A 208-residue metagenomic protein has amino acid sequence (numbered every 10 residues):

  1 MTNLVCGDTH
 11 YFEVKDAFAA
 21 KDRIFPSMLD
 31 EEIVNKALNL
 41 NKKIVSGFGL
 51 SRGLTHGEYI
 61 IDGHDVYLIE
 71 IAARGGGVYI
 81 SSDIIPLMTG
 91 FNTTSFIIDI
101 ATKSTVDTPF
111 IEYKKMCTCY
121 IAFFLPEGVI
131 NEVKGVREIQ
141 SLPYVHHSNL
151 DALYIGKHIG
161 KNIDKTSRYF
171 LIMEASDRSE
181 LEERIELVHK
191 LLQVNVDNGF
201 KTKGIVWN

Functional and structural regions predicted by a protein language model:
M1-P26, N35-H56, I60-Y67, A72-S81 (+1 more regions): Phosphate-binding core of ATP-grasp and ATP-grasp-like enzymes
R23, S27, E31-N39, S179 (+2 more regions): Active-site nucleotide/adenylate-binding loops and adjacent lid/helix of ATP-dependent enzymes
I24, I84, L171: Short, flexible active-site loop motifs that bind/organize anionic cofactors or intermediates
K36-N39, T89-F96, M116: Generic recognition of short, well-ordered alpha-helical interface segments
G47, M88, I100-A101: Alpha-helical structural context
R74-F96: ATP-dependent carboxylate-activation loops
I98-N208: Peripheral (often C-terminal) accessory segments that flank ATP-dependent C-N-forming ligase machineries
